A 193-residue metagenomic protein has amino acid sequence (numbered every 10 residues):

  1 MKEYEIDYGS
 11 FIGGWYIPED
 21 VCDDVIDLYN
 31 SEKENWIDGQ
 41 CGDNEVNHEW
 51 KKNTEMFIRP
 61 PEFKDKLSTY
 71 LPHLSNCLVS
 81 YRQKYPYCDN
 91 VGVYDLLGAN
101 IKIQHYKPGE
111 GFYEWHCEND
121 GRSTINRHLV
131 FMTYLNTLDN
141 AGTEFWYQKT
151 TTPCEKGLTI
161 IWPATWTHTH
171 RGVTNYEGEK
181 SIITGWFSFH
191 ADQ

Functional and structural regions predicted by a protein language model:
M1-D95: Non-heme Fe(II)/2-oxoglutarate
S75-Q193: Catalytic core of non-heme Fe(II) oxygenases with the double-stranded beta-helix
